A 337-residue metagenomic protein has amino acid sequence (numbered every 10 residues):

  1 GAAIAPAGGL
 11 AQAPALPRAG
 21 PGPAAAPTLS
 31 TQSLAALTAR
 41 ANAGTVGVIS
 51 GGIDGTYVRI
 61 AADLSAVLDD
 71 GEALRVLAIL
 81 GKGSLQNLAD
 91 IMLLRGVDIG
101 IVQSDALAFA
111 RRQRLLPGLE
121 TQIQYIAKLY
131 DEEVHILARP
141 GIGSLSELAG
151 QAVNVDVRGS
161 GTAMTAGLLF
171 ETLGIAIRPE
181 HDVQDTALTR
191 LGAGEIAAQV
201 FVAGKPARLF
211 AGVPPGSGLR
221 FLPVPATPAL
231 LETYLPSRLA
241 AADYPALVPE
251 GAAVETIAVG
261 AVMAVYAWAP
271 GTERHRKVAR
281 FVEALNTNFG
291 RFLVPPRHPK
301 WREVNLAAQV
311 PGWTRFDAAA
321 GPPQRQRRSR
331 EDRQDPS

Functional and structural regions predicted by a protein language model:
G1-A13: N-terminal export signals
L10-V48, G141-A152: Immediate post-signal peptide segment of exported/extracytoplasmic ligand-binding proteins
Q12, S104-D105, R114, I175-T272: Pocket-lining segment of extracytoplasmic ligand-binding domains
A41-T45, G55, G71-A73, G83-Q86 (+8 more regions): Extracytoplasmic
T45-L68, E132-T189, A193: Bilobed "Venus flytrap"/periplasmic-binding protein-like clamshell domains and structurally analogous long
S65-A66, L77-G118, A187-R190, I196 (+1 more regions): Pocket-flanking alpha-helical
S104-G141: Signal peptide-directed extracytoplasmic domains
E255-S337: Segments of small-molecule ligand-sensing domains
